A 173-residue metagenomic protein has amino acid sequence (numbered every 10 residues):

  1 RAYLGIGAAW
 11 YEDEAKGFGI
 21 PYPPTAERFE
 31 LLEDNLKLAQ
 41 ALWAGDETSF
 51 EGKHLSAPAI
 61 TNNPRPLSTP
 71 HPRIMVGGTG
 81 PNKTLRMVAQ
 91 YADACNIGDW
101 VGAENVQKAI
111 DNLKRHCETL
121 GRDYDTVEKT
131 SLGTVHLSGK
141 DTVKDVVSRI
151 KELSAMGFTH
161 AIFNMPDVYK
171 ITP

Functional and structural regions predicted by a protein language model:
R1-P173: Active-site-adjacent structural elements that line small-molecule/cofactor binding pockets in enzymes
